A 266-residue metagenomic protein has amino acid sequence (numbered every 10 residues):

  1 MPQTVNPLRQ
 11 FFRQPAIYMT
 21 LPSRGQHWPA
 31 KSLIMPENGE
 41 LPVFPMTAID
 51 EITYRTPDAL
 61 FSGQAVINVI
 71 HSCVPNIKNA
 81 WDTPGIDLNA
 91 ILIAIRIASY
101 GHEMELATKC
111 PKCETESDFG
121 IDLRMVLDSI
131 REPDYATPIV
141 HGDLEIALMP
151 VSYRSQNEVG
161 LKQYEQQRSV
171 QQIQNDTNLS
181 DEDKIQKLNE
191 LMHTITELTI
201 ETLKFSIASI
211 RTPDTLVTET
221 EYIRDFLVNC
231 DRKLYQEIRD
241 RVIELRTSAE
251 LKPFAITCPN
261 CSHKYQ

Functional and structural regions predicted by a protein language model:
M1-Q266: Long C-terminal interaction/binding lobes of large macromolecular proteins
